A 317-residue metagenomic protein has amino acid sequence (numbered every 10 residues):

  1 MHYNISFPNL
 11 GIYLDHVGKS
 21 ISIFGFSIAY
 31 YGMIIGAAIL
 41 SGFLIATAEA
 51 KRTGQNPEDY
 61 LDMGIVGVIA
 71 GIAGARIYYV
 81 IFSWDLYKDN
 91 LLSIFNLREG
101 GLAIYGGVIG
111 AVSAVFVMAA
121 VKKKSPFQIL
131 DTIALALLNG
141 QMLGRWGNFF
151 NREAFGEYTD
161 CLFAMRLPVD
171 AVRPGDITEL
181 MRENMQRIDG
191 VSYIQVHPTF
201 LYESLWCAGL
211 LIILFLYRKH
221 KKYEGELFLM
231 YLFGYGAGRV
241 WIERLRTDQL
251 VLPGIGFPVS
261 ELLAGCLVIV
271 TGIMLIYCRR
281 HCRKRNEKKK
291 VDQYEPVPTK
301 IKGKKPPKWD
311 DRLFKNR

Functional and structural regions predicted by a protein language model:
M1-R317: A feature for loop-to-transmembrane-helix boundaries and adjacent hydrophobic helices in multi-pass integral membrane
